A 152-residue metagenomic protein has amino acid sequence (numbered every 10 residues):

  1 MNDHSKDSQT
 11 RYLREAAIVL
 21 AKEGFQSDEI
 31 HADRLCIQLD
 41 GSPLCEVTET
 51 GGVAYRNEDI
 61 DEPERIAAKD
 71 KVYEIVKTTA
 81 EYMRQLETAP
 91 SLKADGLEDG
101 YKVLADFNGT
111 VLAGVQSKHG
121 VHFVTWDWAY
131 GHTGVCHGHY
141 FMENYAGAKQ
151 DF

Functional and structural regions predicted by a protein language model:
M1-A32, R56-K102: Negatively charged, low-complexity tracts enriched in Asp/Glu with abundant Ser/Thr
S5, I18, T48, I75 (+4 more regions): Short linear sequence motifs
K22-T50, E98-H122: Amphipathic, interaction-prone secondary-structure segments
P43-L44, G52-A54, E62, H119 (+1 more regions): Short, surface-exposed beta-strand-loop junctions and turns on beta-sheet-rich folds
I60, E64-I66, T133-G147: A short, exposed loop/beta-hairpin motif centered on an aromatic-Gly-Thr core
A113-H139: Short aromatic-glycine-(Arg/Gly/Cys) micro-motifs in beta-strand/loop hairpins
K149-F152: Short amphipathic C-terminal alpha-helix that caps PH/PH-like domains
